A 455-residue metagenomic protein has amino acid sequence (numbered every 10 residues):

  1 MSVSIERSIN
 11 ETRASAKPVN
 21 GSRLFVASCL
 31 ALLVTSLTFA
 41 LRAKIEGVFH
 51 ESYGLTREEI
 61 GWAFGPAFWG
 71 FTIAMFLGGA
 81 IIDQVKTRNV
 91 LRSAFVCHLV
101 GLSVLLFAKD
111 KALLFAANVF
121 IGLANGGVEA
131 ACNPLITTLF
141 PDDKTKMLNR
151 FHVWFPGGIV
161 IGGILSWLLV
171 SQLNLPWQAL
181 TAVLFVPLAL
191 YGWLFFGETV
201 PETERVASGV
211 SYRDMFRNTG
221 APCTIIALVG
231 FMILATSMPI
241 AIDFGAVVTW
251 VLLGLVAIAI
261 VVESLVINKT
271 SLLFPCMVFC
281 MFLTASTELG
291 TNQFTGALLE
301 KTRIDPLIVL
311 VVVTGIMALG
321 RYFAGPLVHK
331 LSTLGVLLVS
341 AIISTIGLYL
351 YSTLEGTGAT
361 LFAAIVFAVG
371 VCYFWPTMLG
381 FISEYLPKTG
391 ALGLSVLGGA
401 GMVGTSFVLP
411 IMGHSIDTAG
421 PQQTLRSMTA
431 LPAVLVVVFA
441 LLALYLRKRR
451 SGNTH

Functional and structural regions predicted by a protein language model:
R23-R57, E129, N133, T291-L299 (+1 more regions): Extracytoplasmic
R42-K44, N218-G254, A259-T314, V408-L409 (+1 more regions): Extracytoplasmic gate region of multi-pass secondary transporters
G54, K86, F107-A112, P141 (+1 more regions): Helix-breaking motifs and short loop linkers at transmembrane-helix boundaries and internal kinks in secondary membrane
G65-A80, V311-A324: Central cavity-lining transmembrane alpha-helices of secondary-active solute carriers, predominantly the Major
I73-A112: Conserved MFS/SLC helix-loop-helix module at the cytosolic interface between two early adjacent transmembrane helices
A117-V153: Cytoplasmic helix-loop-helix junction between adjacent transmembrane helices in 12-TM secondary transporters
D143-S166, L394-M412: Glycine-rich segments within core transmembrane alpha-helices of 12-TM secondary carriers
R150-L255: Helix-loop-helix hairpin linking two adjacent transmembrane segments in secondary transporters
